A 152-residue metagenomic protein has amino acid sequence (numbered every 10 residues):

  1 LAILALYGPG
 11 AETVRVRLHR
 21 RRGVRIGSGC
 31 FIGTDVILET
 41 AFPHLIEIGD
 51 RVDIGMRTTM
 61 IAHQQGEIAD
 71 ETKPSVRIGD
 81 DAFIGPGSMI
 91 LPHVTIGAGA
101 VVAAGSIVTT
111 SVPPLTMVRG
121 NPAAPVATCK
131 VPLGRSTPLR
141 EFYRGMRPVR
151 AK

Functional and structural regions predicted by a protein language model:
L1-R25: A transmembrane-helix-recognition feature enriched in membrane-embedded lipid enzymes and envelope glyco-/phospholipid
H19, A41, E71: Short, small/polar residue-rich loop motifs at catalytic or cofactor-binding pockets
R22, S28, G33-T34, E39 (+11 more regions): Left-handed beta-helix
T59-M60, G66, A124, P132: Active-site/binding-pocket entry motifs
Q65-K73: A contiguous binding-surface segment within folded domains or other stable secondary-structure elements
T72-I90, N121-K152: C-terminal segments of enzyme domains that contribute to small-molecule binding surfaces
